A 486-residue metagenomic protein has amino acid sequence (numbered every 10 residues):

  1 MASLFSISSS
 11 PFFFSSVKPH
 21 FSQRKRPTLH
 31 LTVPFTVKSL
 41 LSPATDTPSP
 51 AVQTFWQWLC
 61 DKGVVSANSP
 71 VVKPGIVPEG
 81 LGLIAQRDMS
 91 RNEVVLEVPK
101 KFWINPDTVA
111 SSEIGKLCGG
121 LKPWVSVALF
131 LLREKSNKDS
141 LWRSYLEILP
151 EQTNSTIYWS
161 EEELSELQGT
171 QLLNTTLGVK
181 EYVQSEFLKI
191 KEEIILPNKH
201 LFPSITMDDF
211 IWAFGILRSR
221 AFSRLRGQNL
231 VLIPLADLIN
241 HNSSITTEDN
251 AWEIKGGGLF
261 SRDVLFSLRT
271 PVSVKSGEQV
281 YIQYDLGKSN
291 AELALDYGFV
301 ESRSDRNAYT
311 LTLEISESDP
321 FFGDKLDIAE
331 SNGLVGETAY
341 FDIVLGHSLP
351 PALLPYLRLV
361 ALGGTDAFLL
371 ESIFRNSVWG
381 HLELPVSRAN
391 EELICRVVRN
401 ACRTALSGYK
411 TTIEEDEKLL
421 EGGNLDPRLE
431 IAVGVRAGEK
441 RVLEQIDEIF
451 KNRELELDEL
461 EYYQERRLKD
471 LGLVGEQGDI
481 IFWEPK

Functional and structural regions predicted by a protein language model:
A2-G80, K100-I114, S136-L141, F202-I205 (+4 more regions): Charged low-complexity "KEKE/polyampholyte" interaction tracts
P43-G82, K135-L286, F322: Catalytic core of the SET domain in histone-lysine N-methyltransferases, recognizing conserved active-site
V94-E97, Q279: Residue-level marker of beta-strand positions
V98-P99, N105, N242, Q283: Residue-level recognition of conserved beta-strand edge/terminus positions
C118-R133, L141, E147-I148: Conserved, structured regulatory domains from eukaryotic proteins
L121-V125, I233, R303-N307: A short, structural micro-pattern
